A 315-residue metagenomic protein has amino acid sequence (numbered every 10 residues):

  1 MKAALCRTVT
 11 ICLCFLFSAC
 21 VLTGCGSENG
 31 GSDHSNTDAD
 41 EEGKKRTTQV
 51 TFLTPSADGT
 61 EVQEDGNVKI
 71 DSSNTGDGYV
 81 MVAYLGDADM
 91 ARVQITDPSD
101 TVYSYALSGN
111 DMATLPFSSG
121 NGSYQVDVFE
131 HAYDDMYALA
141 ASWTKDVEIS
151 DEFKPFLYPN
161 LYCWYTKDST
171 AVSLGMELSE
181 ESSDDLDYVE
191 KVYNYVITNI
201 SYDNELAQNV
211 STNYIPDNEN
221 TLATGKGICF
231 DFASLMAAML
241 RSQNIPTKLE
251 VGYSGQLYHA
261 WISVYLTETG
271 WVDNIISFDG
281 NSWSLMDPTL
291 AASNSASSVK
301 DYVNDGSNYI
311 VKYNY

Functional and structural regions predicted by a protein language model:
K2-D184, W271-D273, N308-Y315: N-terminal accessory/pre-domain segments preceding catalytic cores
L174-S182, N194-N199, M239-P246: Structured segments of extracytoplasmic/periplasmic soluble domains in secreted or envelope-associated proteins
E180, T224, S293: Conserved short-loop catalytic and cofactor-binding motifs
S183-V189, D203-T212, T247-Y253: Surface-exposed patches in mature extracellular/periplasmic domains of secreted proteins
Y188-E205, A291: Glycine-rich, acidic and aromatic/proline-enriched surface loops and short helix-turn segments that act as binding
Y188-V192, G225-L240: Active-site nucleophilic cysteine motif
T198-I228: Short, conserved helix/loop micro-motifs enriched in His/Cys and acidic residues
D231-Y315: Hydrophobic/aromatic-rich core segments of domains that either
